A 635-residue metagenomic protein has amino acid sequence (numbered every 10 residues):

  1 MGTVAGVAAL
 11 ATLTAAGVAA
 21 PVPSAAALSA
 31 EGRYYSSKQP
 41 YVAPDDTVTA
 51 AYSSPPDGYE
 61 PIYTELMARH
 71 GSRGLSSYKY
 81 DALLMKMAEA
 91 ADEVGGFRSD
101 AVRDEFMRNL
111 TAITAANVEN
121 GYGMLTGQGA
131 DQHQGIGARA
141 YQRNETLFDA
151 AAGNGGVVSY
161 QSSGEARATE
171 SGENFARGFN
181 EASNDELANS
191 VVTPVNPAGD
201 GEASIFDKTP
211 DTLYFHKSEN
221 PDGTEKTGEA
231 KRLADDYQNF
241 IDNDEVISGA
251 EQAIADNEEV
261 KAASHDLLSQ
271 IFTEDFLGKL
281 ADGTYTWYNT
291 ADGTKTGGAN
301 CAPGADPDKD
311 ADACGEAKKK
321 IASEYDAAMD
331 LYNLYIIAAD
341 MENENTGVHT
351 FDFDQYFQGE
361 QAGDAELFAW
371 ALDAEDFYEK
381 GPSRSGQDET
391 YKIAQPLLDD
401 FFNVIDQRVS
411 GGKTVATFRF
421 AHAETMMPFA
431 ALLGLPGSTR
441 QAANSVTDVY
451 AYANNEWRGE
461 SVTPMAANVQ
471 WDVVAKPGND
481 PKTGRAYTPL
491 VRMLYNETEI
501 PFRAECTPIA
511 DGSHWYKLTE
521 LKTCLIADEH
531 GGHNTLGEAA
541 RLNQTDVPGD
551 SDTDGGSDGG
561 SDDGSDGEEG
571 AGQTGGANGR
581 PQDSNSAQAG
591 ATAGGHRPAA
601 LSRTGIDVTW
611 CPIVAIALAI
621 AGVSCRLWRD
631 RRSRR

Functional and structural regions predicted by a protein language model:
G2-V4, I606-I616: Short, hydrophobic alpha-helical membrane anchors of single-pass surface/secreted proteins
V4, L10-P23: C-terminal segment of classical bacterial N-terminal signal peptides
V4-A5, G129: Composition-driven recognition of long, low-complexity, acid-poor segments enriched in small hydrophobic and small
G17-A27, A600, T604: Signal peptide processing junction and immediate N-terminal pro/mature segment of secreted/exported proteins
A27-V157, S163-T417, A421-D550: Signature for phosphate-centric chemistry
I62, T414-V415, R597-L601, V614: Alpha-helical hydrophobic/aromatic positions enriched in membrane-embedded helices and signal peptides
L542-T604: C-terminal low-complexity, Ser/Thr- and acidic/Pro-rich disordered "stalk" regions positioned immediately N-terminal
C611-R635: C-terminal membrane-anchoring or membrane-association module
